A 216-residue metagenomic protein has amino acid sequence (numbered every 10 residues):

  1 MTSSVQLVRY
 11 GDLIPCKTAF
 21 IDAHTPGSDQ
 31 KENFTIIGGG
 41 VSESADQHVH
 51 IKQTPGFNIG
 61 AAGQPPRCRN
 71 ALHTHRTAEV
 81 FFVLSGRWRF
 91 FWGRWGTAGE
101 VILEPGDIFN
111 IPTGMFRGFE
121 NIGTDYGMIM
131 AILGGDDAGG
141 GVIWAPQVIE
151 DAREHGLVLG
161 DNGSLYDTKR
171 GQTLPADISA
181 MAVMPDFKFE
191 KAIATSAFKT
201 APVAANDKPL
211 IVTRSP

Functional and structural regions predicted by a protein language model:
M1-P55, D161-P216: A short, N-terminal "cap"/entry segment at the start of jelly-roll beta-barrel domains of the cupin/DSBH fold
S3-S4, F116-A192: Double-stranded beta-helix
G40-Q47, N58-H75: Conserved short histidine dyad/triad with adjacent acidic residue
Q47-K52, R69-H75, W92, E100-I102 (+1 more regions): Short histidine-centered beta-strand/loop micro-motifs that create catalytic or ligand/metal-coordination sites
A61-A62, L72-T74, A78-V83, V101 (+1 more regions): His/acidic/aromatic-lined binding-pocket segments of jelly-roll/cupin-type domains and related regulatory beta-sandwich
P65-P66, R76-R89, G93-R94: Glycine- and acidic-residue-biased ligand/ion/polar-headgroup-sensing regions
C68-A71, R89, I108-F109, T113-F119: Histidine-centered metal-chelating micro-motifs
R94-T113: Short acidic-glycine-tyrosine-enriched beta hairpin
